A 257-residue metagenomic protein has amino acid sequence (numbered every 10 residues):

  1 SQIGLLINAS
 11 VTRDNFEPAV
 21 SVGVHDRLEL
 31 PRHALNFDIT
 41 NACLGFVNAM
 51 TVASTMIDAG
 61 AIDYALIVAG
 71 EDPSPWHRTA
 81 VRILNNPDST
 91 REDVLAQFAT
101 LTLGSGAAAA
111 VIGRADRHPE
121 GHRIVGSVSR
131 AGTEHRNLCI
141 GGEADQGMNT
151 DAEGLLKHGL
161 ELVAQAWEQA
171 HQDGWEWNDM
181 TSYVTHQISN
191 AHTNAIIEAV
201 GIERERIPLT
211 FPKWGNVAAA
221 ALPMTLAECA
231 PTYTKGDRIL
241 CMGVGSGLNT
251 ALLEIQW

Functional and structural regions predicted by a protein language model:
S1-G4, I140-D179, A191-V200: Conserved active-site "lid/cap" helical segment
Q2-G4, P31-L35, A59-A65, Q97-F98 (+4 more regions): Short coil/turn connectors at secondary-structure junctions
Q2-I7, L28-I39, D88-L95, A144-G147 (+1 more regions): Glycine/charged-rich beta-loop-alpha catalytic/anionic-binding loops adjacent to active sites
A9, T40, A65-E71, I112 (+1 more regions): Short beta-strand segments
T12-D14, P31, D38-A61, L160-A164 (+2 more regions): Claisen-condensing/thiolase-fold acyl-transfer catalytic domains that form or cleave C-C bonds in fatty acid
N15-L30, P75-S89, R136-I140, H192-R204: Acidic-glycine-rich active-site phosphate/pyrophosphate-binding loop
A61-A80, G132-L138: Acyl-CoA/ACP chain-elongation machinery
N86-K157, V244, Q256-W257: Condensing-enzyme catalytic core mediating Claisen C-C bond formation in acyl metabolism
